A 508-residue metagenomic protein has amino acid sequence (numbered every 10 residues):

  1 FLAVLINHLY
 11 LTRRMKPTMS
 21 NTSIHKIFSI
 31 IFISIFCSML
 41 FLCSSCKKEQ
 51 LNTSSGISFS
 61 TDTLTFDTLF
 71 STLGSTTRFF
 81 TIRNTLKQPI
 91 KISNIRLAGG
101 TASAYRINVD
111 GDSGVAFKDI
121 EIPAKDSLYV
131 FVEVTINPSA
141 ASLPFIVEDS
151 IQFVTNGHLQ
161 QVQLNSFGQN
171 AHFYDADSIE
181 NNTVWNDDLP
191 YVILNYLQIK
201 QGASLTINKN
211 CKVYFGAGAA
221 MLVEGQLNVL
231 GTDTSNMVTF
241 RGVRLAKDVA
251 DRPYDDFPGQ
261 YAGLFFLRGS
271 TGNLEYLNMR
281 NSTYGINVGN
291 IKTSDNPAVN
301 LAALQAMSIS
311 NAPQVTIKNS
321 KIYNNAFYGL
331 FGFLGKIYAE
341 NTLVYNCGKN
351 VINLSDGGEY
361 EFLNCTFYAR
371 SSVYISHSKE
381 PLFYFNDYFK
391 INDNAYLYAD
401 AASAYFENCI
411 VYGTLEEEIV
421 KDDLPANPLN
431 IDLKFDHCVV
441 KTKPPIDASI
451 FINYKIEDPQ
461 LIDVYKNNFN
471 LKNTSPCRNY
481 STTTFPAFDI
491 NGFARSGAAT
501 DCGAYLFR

Functional and structural regions predicted by a protein language model:
L2-L11: Short hydrophobic targeting helices and cationic amphipathic motifs that mediate membrane/organellar targeting
K16-K26: Positively charged n-region of N-terminal signal peptides that target proteins for export
I31-L40: Bacterial N-terminal signal peptides
L42-S45: C-terminal motif of bacterial Sec signal peptides marking the signal peptidase cleavage site
K47, L51-N52, I57, T61-T68 (+6 more regions): Beta-strand/loop edge motif enriched in small/polar residues
S75-T76, K87-I92: Short acidic/proline- and small/hydrophobic-mixed sequence motifs that coincide with surface turns and coil-to-beta
I82-L86: Asparagine-centered strand-capping/turn motif at beta-strand->loop junctions
R96-A116: Short, solvent-exposed loop/linker segments at beta-strand-coil boundaries, enriched for Pro/Gly and Ser/Thr
